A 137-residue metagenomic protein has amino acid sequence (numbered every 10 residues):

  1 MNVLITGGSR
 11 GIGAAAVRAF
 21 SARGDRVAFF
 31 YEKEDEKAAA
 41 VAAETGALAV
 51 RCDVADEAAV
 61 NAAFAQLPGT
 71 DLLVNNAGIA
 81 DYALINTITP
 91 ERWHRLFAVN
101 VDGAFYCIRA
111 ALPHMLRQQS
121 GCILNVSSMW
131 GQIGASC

Functional and structural regions predicted by a protein language model:
S9-R10: Conserved glycine-rich cofactor-binding loop
R23-A38: Conserved glycine-rich Rossmann-like NAD(P)H-binding loop of the short-chain dehydrogenase/reductase
C52-A62, P90: The beta1-alpha1 cofactor-binding region of Rossmann-like NAD(H)/NADP(H)-dependent oxidoreductases
A77-D81: Conserved NAD(P)H cofactor-binding loop of Rossmann-fold oxidoreductase domains
L84-I85, R92-H94: Substrate-binding pocket helix/loop in short-chain dehydrogenase/reductase
I108-R109: A short, exposed helix-loop element centered on a Lys and neighboring polar residues
S128: Residue(s) in the substrate-gating loop at a strand-loop-helix junction that position the organic substrate next
